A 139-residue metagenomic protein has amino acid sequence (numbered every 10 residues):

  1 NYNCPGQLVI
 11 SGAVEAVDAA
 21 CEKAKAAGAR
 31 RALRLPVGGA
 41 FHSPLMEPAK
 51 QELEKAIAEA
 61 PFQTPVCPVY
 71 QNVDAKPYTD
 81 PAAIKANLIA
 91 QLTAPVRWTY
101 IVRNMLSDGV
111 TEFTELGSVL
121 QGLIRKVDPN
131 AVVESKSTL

Functional and structural regions predicted by a protein language model:
N1-L139: Acyl-group transfer acyltransferase/transacylase scaffold of fatty acid/polyketide systems
